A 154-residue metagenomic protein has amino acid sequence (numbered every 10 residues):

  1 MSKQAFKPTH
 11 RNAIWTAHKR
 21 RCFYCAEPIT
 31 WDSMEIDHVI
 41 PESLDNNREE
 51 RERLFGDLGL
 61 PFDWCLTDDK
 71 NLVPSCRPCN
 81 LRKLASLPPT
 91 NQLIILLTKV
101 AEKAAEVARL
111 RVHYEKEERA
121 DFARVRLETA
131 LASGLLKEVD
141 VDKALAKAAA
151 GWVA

Functional and structural regions predicted by a protein language model:
M1-R11, R53-F62: Short Cys/His-rich Zn2+-coordinating modules
M1-T9, R21, P28, I40: N-terminal functional module detector in eukaryotic proteins
A13-I14, A26: Short secondary-structure boundary/capping segments within folded domains
W15-R20, D68-L72: Short metal-coordination and nucleic-acid-contact micro-motifs, chiefly zinc-binding Cys/His arrays
C22-A26, C76-C79: Short cysteine-rich clusters marking metal-coordination/redox-active sites
E27-P74, K83, L87-P89, I95-L96: Histidine-centered nuclease catalytic patch
I94-E128: Charged, amphipathic alpha-helical linkers/stalks
A130-A154: C-terminal, charged low-complexity interaction regions
